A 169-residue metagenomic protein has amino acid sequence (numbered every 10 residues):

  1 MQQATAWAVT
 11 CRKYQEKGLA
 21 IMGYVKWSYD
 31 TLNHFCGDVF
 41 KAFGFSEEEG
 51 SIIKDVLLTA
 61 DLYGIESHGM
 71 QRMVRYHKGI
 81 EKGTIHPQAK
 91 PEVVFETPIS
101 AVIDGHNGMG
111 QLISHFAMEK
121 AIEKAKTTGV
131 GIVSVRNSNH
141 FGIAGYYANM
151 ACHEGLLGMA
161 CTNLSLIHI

Functional and structural regions predicted by a protein language model:
Q3, Y14: Cationic, low-complexity basic patches in intrinsically disordered or flexible, solvent-exposed regions
M22-F43: Generic N-terminal amphipathic, Lys/Arg-enriched alpha-helix
Q71-K120: Active-site cofactor/substrate anionic-group-binding motifs, chiefly glycine- and Lys/Arg-rich phosphate-binding loops
I103-G105, K126, G131-N137, G158-T162: General beta-strand structural signal in soluble alpha/beta enzymes
I167-I169: Conserved small/polar residues in nucleotide/adenosyl-binding loops
